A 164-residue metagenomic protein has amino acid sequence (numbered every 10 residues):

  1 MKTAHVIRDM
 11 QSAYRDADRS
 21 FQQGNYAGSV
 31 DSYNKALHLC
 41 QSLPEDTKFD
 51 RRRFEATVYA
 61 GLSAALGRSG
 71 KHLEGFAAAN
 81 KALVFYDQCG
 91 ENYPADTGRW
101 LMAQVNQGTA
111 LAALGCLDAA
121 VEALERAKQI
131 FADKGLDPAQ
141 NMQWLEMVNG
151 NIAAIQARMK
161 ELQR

Functional and structural regions predicted by a protein language model:
M1, D133-R164: Terminal, low-structured helical/coil segments at or just beyond the last alpha-helical repeat
M1-A4, C40-R52, D87-T97, A132-Q140: Flexible helix-coil transition and linker loops at the boundaries of alpha-helical arrays
V6-H38, S42: Alpha-helical segment of the N-proximal tetratricopeptide repeat
Q11, D50, T57, R99-M102 (+1 more regions): Residue register of alpha-helical TPR repeats
